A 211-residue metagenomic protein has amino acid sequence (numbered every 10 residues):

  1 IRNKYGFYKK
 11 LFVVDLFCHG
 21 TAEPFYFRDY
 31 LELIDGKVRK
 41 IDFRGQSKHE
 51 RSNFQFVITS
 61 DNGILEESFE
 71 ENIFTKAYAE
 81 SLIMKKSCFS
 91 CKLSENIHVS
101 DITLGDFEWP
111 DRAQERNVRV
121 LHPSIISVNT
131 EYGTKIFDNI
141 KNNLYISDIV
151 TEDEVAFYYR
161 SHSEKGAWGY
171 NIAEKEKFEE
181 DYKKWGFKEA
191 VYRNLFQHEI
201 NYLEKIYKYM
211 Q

Functional and structural regions predicted by a protein language model:
I1-R2, R28: Short, well-ordered amphipathic alpha-helices
N3-L16: A short alpha->loop->secondary-structure connector
L16-F17, P110: Active-site adenylate/phosphate-handling loop in enzymes that bind or generate adenylated species
H19-G20, N129: Short beta->alpha junction loops/turns
G20-Y30: Short, charged, surface-exposed secondary-structure boundary motifs
L33: Oxidoreductase and adenylate-handling cofactor-binding alpha/beta cores
G36-Q211: Long, compositionally biased charged/polar accessory segments in the mid-to-C-terminal portions of proteins
